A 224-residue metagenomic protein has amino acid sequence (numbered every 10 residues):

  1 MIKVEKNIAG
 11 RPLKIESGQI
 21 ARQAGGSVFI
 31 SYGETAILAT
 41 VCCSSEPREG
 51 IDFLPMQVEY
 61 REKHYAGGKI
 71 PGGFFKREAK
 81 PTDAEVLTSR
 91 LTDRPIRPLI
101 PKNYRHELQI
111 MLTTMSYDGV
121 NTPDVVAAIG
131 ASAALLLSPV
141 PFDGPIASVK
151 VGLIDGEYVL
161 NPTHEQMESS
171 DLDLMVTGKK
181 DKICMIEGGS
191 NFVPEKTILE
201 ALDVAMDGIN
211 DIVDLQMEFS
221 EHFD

Functional and structural regions predicted by a protein language model:
M1-Q23, S27-V28: Short, Gly/Pro- and small/polar-rich lid/capping loops
R11-L13, T35, G156: Well-ordered beta-strand scaffold positions
K14, L38, T92, K102-D143 (+1 more regions): Glycine-rich anion/phosphate-binding loop at the beta-strand->alpha-helix junction
G18, P47-E49, G119, V140-G144 (+1 more regions): Single-stranded nucleic-acid-binding OB-fold domains
A24-Q109, T114-N121, K180, E187 (+1 more regions): Glycine-rich, flexible beta-strand/loop modules in the N-terminal catalytic cores of phosphate-handling
P141-D224: Mobile "lid/hinge" segments at catalytic clefts and subdomain interfaces of large enzymes
